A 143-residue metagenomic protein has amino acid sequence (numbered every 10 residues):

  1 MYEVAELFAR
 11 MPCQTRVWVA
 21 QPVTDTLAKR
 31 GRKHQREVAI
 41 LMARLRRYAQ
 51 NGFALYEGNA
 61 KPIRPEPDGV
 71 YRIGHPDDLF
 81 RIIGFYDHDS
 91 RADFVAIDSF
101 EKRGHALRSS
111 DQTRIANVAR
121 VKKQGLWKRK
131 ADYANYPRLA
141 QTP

Functional and structural regions predicted by a protein language model:
M1-L79, H88-F94, F100-P143: Basic, Lys/Arg-enriched alpha-helical interface segments
